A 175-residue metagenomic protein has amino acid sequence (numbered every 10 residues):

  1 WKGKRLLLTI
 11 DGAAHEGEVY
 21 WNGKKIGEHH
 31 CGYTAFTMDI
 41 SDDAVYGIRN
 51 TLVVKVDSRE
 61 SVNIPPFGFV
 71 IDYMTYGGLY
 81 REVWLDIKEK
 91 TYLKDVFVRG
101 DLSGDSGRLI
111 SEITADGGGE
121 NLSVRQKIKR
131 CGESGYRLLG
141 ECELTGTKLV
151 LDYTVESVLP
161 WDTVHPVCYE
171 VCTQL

Functional and structural regions predicted by a protein language model:
W1-D95, G118: Accessory beta-strand-rich segments of carbohydrate-active enzymes
K2-L7, G104-E112: Short coil/turn motif common to extracellular beta-sandwich-like domains
K4, A44-R49, V155-E170: Short glycine/proline/serine/threonine-rich loop/turn segments at secondary-structure transition edges
V19-G23, Q126-G132, L175: Conserved aromatic beta-strand anchor motif in extracellular beta-sandwich/beta-rich domains
T34-M38, T147-Y153: Short strand-edge motifs at loop-to-beta-strand transitions and within beta-strands of extracellular beta-rich domains
V53-K55, E170-Q174: Extracellular recognition modules
V96-S103: Short beta-strand segments of immunoglobulin-like
S106-E143, L149-L151: Beta-strand-rich binding/interaction modules
